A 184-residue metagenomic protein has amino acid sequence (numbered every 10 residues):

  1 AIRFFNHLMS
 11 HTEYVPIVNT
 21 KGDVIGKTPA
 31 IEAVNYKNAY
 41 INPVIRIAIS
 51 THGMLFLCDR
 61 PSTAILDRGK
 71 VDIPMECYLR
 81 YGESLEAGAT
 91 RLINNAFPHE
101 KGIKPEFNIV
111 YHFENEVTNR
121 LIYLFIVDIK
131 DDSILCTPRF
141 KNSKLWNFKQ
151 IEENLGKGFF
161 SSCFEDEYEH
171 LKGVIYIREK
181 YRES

Functional and structural regions predicted by a protein language model:
A1-L8: N-terminal amphipathic/basic-hydrophobic helices that include classical n-h-c signal peptides and signal-anchor
H7, R68-V71, Y81, E116-V127 (+1 more regions): Nudix hydrolase/Nudix homology domain
S10-R46: Acidic, metal-coordinating catalytic segment for phosphate/diphosphate chemistry, firing primarily on the Nudix
E13, P43-I45, G53, Y123 (+1 more regions): Change "...and in nucleic-acid phosphodiester-cleaving endonucleases..." to "...and in nucleic-acid processing enzymes
N19, S50-T51, N115: Acidic surface patches and DE-rich sequence motifs
K27, C58, N108-V110: Residue-level detector of high-confidence beta-strand sites
I31-I45, S50-N94: Conserved Nudix-box catalytic region and its N-terminal flanking loop in Nudix hydrolases and closely related
T63, S84-E86, T90, N94-S133: Active-site segment of metal-dependent pyrophosphate-handling enzymes, primarily the Nudix hydrolase catalytic core
